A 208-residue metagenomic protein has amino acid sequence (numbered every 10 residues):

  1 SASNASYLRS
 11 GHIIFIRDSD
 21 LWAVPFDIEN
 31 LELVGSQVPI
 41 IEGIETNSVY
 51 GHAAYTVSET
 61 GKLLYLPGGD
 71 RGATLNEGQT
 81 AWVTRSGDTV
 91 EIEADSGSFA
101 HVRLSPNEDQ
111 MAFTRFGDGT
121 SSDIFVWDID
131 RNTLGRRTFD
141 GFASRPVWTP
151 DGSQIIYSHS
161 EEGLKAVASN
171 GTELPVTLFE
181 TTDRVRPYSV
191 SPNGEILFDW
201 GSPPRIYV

Functional and structural regions predicted by a protein language model:
S1, H12-I13, R17-V83: Beta-propeller folds
S1-I16, I44-L64, A94-T114, R136-H159 (+1 more regions): Conserved beta-propeller blade repeats
I16-W22, I28, P67-G78, E93-S98 (+5 more regions): A flexible loop/linker signature enriched in serine peptidases of the S9 family
D27-E29, T84-G87, D128-N132, A168-T172: Short loop/turn segments that connect beta-strands within beta-propeller blades
L31, D88, G119-T120, N132 (+4 more regions): Intrinsic-disorder/low-complexity loop/linker signature
V38-G43, D88-A94, T133-T138, L174-F179: A short beta-strand motif characteristic of beta-propeller blades
W82-V83, F125-W127, W148, V190 (+1 more regions): Tryptophan-centered motif/residue detector
